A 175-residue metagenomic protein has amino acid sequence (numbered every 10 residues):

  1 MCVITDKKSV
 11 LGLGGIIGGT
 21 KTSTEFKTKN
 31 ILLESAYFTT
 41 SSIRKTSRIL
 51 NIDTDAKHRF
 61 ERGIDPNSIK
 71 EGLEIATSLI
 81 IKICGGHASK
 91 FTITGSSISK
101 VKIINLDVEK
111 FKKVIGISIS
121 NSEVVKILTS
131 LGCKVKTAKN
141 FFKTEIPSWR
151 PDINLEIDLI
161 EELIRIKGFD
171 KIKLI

Functional and structural regions predicted by a protein language model:
M1-V101: Mobile "lid/hinge" segments at catalytic clefts and subdomain interfaces of large enzymes
I104-V108, K112-I175: Extended, well-folded interaction surfaces typified by the phenylalanyl-tRNA synthetase beta subunit core
